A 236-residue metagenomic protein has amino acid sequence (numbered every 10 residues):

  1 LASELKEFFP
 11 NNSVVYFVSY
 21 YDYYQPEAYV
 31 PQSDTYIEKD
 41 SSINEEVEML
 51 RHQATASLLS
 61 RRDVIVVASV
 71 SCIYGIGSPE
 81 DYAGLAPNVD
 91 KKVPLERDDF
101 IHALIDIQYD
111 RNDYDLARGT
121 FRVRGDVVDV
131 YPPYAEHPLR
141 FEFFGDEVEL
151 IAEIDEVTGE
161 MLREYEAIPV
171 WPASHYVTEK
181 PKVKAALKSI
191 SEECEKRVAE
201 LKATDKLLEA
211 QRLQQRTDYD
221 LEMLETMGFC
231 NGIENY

Functional and structural regions predicted by a protein language model:
L1-Y236: ASCE RecA-like P-loop NTPase motor cores that couple ATP hydrolysis to mechanical translocation on nucleic acids
